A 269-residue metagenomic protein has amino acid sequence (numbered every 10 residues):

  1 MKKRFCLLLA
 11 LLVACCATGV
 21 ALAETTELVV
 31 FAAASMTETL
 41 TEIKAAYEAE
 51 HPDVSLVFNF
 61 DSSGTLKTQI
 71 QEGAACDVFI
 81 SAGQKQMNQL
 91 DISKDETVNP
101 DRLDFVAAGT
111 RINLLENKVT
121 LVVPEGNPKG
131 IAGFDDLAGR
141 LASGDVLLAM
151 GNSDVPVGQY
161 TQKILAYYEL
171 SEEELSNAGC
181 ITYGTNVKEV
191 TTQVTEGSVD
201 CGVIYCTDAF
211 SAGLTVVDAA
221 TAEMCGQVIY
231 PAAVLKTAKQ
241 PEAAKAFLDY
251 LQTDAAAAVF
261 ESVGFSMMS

Functional and structural regions predicted by a protein language model:
K2-A23: Sec-dependent N-terminal signal peptides of Gram-positive bacterial secreted proteins and lipoproteins
K2-K3, L66, D101: Short, intrinsically disordered low-complexity segments
E24-E50, G64, Q71, G83-Q84 (+4 more regions): Exported/periplasmic ABC-transporter solute-binding proteins
G73-A75: Charged, often glycine-rich, active-site loop that binds/positions anionic groups
D77-S81: Periplasmic-binding protein-like
F105-A107: Alpha-helical scaffolding within the catalytic cores of extracellular/periplasmic polymer-degrading hydrolases
